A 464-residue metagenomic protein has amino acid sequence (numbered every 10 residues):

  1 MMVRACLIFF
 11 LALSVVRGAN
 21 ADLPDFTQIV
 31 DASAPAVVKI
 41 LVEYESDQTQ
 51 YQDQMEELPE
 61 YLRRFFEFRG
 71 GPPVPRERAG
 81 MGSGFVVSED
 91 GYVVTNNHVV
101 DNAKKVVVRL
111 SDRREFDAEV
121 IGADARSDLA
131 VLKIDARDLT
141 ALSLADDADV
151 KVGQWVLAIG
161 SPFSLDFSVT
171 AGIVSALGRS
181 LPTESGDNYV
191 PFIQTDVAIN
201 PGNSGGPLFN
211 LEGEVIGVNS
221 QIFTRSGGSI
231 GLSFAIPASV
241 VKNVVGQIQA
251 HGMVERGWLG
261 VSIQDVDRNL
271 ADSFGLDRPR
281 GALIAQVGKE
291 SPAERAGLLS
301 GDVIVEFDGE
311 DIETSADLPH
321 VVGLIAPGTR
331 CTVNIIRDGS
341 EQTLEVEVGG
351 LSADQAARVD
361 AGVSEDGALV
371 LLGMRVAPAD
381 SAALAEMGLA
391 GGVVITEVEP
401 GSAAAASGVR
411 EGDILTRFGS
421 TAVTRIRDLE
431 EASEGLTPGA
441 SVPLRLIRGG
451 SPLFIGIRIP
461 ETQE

Functional and structural regions predicted by a protein language model:
M1-A5, D187: Positively charged n-region of N-terminal signal peptides that target proteins for export
A5-S14: Bacterial N-terminal signal peptides
A19-T332, I336-L372, A377-A382, P400 (+6 more regions): Serine-dependent protease modules
A385, G392-P452, I457-R458: C-terminal soluble interaction/assembly domains
